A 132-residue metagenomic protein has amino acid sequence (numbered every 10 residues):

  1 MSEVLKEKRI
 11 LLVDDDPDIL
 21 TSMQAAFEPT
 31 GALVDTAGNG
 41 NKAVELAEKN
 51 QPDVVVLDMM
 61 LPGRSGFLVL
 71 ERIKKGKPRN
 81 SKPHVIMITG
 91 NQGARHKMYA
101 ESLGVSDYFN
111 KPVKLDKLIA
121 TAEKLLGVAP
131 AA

Functional and structural regions predicted by a protein language model:
D16, M59-M60: The short loop immediately C-terminal to the conserved phospho-acceptor aspartate in CheY-like receiver
P17-D35: Two-component/phosphorelay signaling modules centered on CheY-like receiver
L20, P62, G93: The feature encodes the CheY-like receiver
T36-V54: Acidic, metal-coordinating helix/loop segments flanking the phosphotransfer/catalytic sites of two-component signaling
N39-K42, S65-E71: Acidic catalytic/metal-coordinating carboxylates
L68, Q92-D107, A120: Alpha4 helix (beta4-alpha4-beta5 surface) of REC/receiver domains from two-component response regulators
V113-A122: C-terminal output helix
